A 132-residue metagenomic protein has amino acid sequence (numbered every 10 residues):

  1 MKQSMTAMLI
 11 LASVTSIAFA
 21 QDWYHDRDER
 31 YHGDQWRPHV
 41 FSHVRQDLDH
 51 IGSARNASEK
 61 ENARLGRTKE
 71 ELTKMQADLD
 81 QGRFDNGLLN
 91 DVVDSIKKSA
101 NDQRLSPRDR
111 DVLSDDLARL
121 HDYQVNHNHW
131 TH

Functional and structural regions predicted by a protein language model:
M1-Q21: Classical secretory targeting signals
F19-H132: Glycine- and aromatic-enriched low-complexity segments, predominantly in secreted/extracellular proteins and matrices
